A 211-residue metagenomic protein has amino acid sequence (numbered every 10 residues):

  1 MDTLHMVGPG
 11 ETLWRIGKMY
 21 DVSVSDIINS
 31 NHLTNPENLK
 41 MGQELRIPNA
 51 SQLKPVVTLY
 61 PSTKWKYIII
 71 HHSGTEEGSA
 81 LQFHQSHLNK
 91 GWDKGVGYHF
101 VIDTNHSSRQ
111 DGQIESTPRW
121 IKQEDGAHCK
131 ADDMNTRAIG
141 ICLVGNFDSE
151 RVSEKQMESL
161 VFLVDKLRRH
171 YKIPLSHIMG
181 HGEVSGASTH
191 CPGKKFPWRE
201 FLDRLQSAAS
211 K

Functional and structural regions predicted by a protein language model:
M1-M6, Q43-S51: Primarily N-terminal secretory
M1-V22: Primarily a LysM-type cell-wall glycan-binding module
K18, T58-K66, T104-S107, Q113-S116 (+2 more regions): Basic/polar, cationic surfaces and motifs that engage anionic cell-wall and phosphate/carboxylate ligands
I28-N35: Short acidic beta-strand-loop surface patches of small beta-rich interaction domains
H32, A50, S73-T75, N105 (+1 more regions): Solvent-exposed coil/turn segments that connect beta secondary-structure elements in extracytoplasmic/periplasmic
V56-K122: Short, conserved "active-site rim" segments that organize catalytic pockets and cofactor/ligand binding
